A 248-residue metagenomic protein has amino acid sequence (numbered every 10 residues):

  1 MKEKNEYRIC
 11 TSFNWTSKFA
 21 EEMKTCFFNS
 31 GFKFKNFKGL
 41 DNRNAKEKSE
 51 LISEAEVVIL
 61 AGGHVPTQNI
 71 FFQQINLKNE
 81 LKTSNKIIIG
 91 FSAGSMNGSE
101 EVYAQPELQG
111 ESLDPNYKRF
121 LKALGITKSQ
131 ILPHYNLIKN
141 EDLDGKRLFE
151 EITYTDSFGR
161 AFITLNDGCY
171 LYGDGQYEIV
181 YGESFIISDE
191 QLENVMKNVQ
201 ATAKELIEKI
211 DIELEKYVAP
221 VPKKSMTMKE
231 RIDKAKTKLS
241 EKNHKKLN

Functional and structural regions predicted by a protein language model:
M1-K2, R8-C10, N14-E21, A104 (+1 more regions): C-terminal and late-domain segments of enzyme folds
M1-V57: N-terminal beta1-alpha1 cap of cysteine-dependent amidohydrolase-like domains
A55, S84-N85, T127: Short, well-ordered alpha-helix to beta-strand connector turns
I59, K82-E101: Catalytic nucleophile loop
G63-V65, A93-G94, N136: Short glycine-rich anion-binding loops that position phosphate/pyrophosphate groups of nucleotides and phosphorylated
V65-Q74: Glycine/threonine-rich flexible loop motifs
P66, S95-G98, Y170-Y172: Short, active-site-adjacent cap segments at secondary-structure transitions
I75-I87, F158-A161: P-loop/Walker A phosphate-binding loop and immediately adjacent motor/lid segment at beta-alpha junctions
